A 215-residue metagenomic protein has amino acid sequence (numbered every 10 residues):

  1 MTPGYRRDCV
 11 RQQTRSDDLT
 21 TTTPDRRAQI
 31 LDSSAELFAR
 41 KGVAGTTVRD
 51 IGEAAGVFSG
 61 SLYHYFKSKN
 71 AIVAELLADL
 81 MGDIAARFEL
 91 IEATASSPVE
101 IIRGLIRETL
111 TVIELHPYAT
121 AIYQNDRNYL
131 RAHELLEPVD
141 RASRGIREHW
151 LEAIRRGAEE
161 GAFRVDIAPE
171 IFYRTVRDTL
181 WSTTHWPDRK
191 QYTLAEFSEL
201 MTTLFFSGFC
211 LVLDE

Functional and structural regions predicted by a protein language model:
M1-D25, D32, L213-E215: N-terminal intrinsically disordered/low-complexity leader segments
R26, K69, L76, L80 (+9 more regions): Hydrophobic/aromatic residues within well-ordered alpha-helical segments
Q29, L37-A71, E75: Helix-turn-helix
I30-F38, T109, F205: Short hydrophobic clusters on alpha-helical segments that form packing/core surfaces in small helical domains
E75, E89-Y118, P169-V176, S198 (+1 more regions): Hydrophobic alpha-helical connector segments
G82-E89, L115, H133-E160, E170-R174: Amphipathic alpha-helical packing segments from all-alpha helical-bundle domains
I91, R107-E114, Q124-Y129, L204-G208: Helix-loop "lid/cap" segments that line or gate small-molecule binding pockets
T120-N125, L136, D140, A158-L204 (+1 more regions): Hydrophobic/aromatic-rich alpha-helical bundle segments in the mid-to-C-terminal region
